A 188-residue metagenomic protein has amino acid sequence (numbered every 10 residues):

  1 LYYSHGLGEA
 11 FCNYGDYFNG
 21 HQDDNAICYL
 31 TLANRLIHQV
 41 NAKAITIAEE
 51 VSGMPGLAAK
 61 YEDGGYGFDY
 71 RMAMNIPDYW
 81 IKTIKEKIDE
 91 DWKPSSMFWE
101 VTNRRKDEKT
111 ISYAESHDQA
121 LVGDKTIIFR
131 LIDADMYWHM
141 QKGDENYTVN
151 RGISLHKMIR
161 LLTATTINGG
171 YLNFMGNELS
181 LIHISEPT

Functional and structural regions predicted by a protein language model:
L1-Y2: Short acidic catalytic loops
G8-S180: Conserved alpha/beta catalytic core and glycan-binding cleft of carbohydrate-active enzymes
S180-T188: Residue-level detector of conserved catalytic or cofactor/ligand-binding positions in enzyme active sites
